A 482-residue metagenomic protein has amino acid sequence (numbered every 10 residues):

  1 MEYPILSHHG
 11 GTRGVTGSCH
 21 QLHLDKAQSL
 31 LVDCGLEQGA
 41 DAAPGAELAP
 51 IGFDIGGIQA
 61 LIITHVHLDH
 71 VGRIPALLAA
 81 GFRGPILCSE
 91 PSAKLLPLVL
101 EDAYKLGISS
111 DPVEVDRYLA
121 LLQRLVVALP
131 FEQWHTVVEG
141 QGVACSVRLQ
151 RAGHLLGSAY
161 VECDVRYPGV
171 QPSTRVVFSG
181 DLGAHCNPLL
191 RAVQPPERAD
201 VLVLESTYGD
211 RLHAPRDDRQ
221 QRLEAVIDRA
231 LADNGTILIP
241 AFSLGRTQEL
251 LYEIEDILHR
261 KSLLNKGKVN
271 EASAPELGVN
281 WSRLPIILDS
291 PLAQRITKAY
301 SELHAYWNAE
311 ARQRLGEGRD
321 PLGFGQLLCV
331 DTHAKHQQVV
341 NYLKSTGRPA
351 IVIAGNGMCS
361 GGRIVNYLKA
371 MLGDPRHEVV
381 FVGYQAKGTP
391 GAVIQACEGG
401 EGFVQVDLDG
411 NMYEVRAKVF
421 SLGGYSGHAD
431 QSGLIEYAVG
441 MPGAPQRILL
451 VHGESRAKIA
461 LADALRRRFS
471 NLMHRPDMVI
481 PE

Functional and structural regions predicted by a protein language model:
M1-G56, A128-R191, Q338-I351, R363-Y367 (+1 more regions): Core dinuclear metal-dependent hydrolase active-site scaffold
T12-G17, L24-G84, C88-V126, L182-R191 (+3 more regions): Pre-active-site segment of Zn-dependent metallo-hydrolases
V32-C34, I58-H67, I74, I86-S89 (+12 more regions): Active-site neighborhood of phospho(di)ester-bond hydrolases with catalytic His/Asp-centered motifs
E47, E101-L106, D218-Q220, I254-K261 (+3 more regions): Short secondary-structure boundary/capping segments
P97-S158, H304-G347: Metallo-beta-lactamase
G153-S158, R166-G169, S173-D200, E205-S206 (+4 more regions): Active-site-proximal loop/helix segments of hydrolase catalytic cores
Y160, H185-L288, E378-G383, Q405-S470: Cap/insert and terminal regions of metallo-dependent hydrolase folds
V226-P390, V406: Hard-cation-handling environments
